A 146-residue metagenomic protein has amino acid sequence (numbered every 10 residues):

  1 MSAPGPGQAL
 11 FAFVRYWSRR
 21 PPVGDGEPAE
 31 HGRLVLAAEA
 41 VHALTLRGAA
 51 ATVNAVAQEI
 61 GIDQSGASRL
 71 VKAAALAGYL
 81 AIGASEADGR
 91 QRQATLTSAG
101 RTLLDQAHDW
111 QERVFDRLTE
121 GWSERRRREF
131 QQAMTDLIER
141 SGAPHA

Functional and structural regions predicted by a protein language model:
M1, R128-A146: C-terminal regulatory/oligomerization modules of transcriptional regulators
M1-V35, E39: N-terminal leader segment of winged-helix/HTH proteins
E39-L46, H108, T135: Short, locally clustered residues in the helix-turn-helix/winged-helix DNA-binding domain
T52-V53, V71: Helix-turn-helix DNA-binding elements, focusing on the entry/boundary residues of the two helices that contact DNA
A57: The alpha-helix within a helix-turn-helix
S65: Key DNA-contact positions within bacterial/archaeal DNA-binding proteins
K72-R128: Charged, amphipathic alpha-helical coiled-coil/dimerization segments
